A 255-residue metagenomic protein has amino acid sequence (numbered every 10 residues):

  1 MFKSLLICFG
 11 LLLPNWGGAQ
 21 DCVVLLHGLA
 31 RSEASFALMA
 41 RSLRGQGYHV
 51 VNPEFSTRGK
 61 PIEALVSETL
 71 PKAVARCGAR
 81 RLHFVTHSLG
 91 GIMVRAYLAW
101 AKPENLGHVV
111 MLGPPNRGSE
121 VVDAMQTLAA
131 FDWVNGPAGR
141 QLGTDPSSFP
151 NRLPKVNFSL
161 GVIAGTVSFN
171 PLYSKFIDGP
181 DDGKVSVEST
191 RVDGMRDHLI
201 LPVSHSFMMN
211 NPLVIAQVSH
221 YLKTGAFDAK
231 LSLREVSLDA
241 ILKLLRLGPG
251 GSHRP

Functional and structural regions predicted by a protein language model:
M1-I7: Sec-dependent signal peptide recognition, specifically the positively charged N-region followed immediately by
G17-A19: Boundary at the C-terminal end of the N-terminal hydrophobic targeting segment
D21-A34, L38, S42-N157, D182: Serine-dependent carboxylesterase/thioesterase catalytic core of lipase-like alpha/beta-hydrolase/SGNH enzymes
A99-H253: Helical cap/lid subdomain of alpha/beta-hydrolase-fold lipid enzymes that gates access to the catalytic pocket
